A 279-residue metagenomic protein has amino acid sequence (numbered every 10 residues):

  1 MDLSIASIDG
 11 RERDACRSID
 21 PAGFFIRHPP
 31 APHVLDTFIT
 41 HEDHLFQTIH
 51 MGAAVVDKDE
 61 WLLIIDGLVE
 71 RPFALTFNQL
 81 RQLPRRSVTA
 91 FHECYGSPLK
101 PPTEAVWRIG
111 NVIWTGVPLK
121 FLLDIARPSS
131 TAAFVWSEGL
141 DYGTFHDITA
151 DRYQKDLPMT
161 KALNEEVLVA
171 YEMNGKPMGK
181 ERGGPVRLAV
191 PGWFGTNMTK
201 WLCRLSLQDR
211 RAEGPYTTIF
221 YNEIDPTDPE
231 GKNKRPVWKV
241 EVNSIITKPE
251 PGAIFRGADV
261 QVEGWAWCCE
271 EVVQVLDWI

Functional and structural regions predicted by a protein language model:
M1-I279: Structured, non-membrane catalytic/scaffold regions adjacent to prosthetic-group chemistry
